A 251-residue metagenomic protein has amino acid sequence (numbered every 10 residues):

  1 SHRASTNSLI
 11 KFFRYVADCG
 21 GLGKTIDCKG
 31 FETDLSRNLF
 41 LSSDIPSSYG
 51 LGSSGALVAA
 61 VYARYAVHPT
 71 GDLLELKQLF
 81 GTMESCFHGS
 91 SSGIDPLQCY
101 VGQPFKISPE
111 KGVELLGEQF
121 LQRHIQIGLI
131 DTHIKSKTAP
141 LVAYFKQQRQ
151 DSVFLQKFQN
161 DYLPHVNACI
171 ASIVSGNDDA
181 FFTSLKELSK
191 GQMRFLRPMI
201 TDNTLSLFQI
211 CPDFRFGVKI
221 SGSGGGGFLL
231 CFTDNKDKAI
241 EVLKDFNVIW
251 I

Functional and structural regions predicted by a protein language model:
S1-S36, F40-S43, S47, A66-S90 (+2 more regions): C-terminal nucleotide
D44-A56: Gly/Ser-rich catalytic serine loop of serine hydrolases
G52-S54, S221-G226: Glycine-rich beta-strand-to-loop/alpha-helix junction loops that act as flexible
A56-H68: Stable alpha-helical structural segments in soluble proteins, enriched in small hydrophobic residues
A56-V58, F228-T233: Residues at secondary-structure transition points
